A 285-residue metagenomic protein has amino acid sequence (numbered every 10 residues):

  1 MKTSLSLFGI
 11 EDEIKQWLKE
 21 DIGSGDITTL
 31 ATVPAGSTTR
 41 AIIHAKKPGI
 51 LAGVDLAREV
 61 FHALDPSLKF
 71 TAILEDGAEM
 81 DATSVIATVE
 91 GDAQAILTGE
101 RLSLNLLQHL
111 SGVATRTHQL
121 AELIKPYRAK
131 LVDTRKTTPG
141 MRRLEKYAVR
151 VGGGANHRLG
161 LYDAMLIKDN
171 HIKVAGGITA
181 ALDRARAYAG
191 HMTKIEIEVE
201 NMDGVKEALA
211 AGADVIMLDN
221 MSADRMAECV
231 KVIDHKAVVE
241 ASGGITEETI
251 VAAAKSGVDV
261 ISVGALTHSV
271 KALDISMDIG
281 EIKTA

Functional and structural regions predicted by a protein language model:
M1-S4, K283-A285: Basic/polar N-terminal segments that are highly enriched at the extreme N-terminus, encompassing both cleavable
K2-A211, V215, D224-V232, V238-S242 (+2 more regions): Acidic/glycine-rich phosphate/pyrophosphate-binding loops and surrounding catalytic core that coordinate Mg2+
N220: C-terminal active-site rim and adjoining tail of enzyme catalytic domains
H235-V238, E281-A285: Short acidic, glycine/proline-enriched helix-loop-strand junctions
E247: Cys/His-rich Zn2+-binding cysteine-cluster or related metal-binding knuckle/ribbon modules and their
K271-K283: Structured adenosyl-cofactor binding patch, chiefly the S-adenosyl-L-methionine
